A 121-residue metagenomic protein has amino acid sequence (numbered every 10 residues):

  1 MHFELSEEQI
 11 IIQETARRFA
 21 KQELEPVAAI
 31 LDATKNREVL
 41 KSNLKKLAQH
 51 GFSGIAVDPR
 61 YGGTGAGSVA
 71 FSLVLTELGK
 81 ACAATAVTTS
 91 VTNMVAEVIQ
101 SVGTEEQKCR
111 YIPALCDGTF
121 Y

Functional and structural regions predicted by a protein language model:
M1-E8: Intrinsic disorder at enzyme termini
E8-Q22: A non-catalytic, amphipathic alpha-helix used as a structural packing/dimerization or gating element in enzyme scaffolds
F19-L31: N-terminal capping segment at the start of a domain
A28-Y121: Glycine-rich flavin
